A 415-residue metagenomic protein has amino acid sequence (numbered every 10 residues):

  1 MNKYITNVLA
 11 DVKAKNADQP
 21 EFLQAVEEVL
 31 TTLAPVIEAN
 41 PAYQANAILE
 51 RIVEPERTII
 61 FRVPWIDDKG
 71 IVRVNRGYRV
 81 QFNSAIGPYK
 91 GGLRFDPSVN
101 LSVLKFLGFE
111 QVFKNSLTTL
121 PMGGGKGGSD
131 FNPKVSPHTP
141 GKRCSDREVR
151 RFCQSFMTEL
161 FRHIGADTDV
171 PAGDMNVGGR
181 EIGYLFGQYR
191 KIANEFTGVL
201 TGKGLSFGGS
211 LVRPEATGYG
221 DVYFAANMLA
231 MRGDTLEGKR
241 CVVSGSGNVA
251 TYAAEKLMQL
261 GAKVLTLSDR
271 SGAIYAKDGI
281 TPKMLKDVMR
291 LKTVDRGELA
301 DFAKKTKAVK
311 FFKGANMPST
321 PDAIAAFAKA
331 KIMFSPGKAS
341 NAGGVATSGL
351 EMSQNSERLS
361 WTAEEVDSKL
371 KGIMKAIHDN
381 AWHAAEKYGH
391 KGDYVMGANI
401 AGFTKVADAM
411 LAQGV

Functional and structural regions predicted by a protein language model:
M1-L211, Q354, W361, K405-V415: N-terminal ligand-binding/catalytic initiation module
N2-A25, M228, F302, T306-V415: Adenosine-phosphate binding glycine-rich loop
K3, A17, E21-Q24, E28 (+21 more regions): Conserved active-site and cofactor/substrate-binding residues in soluble primary-metabolism enzymes
I66-D68, R79-N83, N100, S136 (+9 more regions): Short, glycine-/Ser/Thr-/acidic-enriched flexible segments
L104-L107, L185, D221-L229, A253 (+2 more regions): Buried hydrophobic packing segments
T168-A172, E195-L200, V243, T266-D269 (+3 more regions): General beta-strand structural signal in soluble alpha/beta enzymes
T168-V170, S206-R213, I332-P336, H390-G392: A short glycine/serine-rich beta->alpha loop
T201-G204, G208-D301: Glycine-rich phosphate/diphosphate-binding loop of Rossmann-like nucleotide-binding domains
